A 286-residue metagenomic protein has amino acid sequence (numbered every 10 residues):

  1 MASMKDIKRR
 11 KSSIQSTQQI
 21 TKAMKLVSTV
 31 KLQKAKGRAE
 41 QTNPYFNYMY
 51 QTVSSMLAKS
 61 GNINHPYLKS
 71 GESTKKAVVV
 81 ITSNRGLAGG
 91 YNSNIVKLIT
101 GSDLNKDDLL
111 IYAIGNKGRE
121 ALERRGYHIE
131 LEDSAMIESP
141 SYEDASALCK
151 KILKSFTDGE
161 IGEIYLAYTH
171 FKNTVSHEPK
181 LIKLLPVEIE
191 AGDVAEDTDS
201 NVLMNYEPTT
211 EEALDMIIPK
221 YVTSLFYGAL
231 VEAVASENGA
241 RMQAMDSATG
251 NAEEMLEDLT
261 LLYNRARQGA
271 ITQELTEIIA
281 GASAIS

Functional and structural regions predicted by a protein language model:
M1-S286: C-terminal beta-strand-loop-alpha-helix "lid" module of Rossmann-like NAD(P)-dependent dehydrogenases
